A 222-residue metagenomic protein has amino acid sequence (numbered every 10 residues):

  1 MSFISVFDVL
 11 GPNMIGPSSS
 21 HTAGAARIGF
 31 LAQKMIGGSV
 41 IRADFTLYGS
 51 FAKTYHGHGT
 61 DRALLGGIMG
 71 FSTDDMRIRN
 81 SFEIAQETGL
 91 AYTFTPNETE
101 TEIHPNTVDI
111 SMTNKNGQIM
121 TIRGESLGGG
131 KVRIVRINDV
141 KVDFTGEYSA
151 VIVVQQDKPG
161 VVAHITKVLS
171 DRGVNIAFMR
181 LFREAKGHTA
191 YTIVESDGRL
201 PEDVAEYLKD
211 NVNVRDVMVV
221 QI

Functional and structural regions predicted by a protein language model:
M1-V6, G37-I41: Acidic-glycine-rich active-site phosphate/pyrophosphate-binding loop
D8-V9, R27-M35, A63, G67 (+5 more regions): Alpha-helical scaffold segments in soluble metabolic enzymes
G11-G29: Conserved phosphate/anionic-ligand binding catalytic regions in large, soluble enzymes, centered on
I15, L31-I41, M69-T73, E87-A91 (+4 more regions): Generic secondary-structure signature for well-ordered alpha-helical cores
D44, Y48-E87: A structural-propensity feature for long, helix-poor, extended segments
Y48, G66, T95, N116-Q118 (+1 more regions): Extended beta-strand/beta-hairpin segments
M69-M120: Contiguous domain-boundary segments centered on the initiation and propagation of an alpha-helix
Y92-P96, I122-I222: A conserved regulatory-domain signal marking ACT and ACT-like small-molecule sensing domains and adjacent regulatory
